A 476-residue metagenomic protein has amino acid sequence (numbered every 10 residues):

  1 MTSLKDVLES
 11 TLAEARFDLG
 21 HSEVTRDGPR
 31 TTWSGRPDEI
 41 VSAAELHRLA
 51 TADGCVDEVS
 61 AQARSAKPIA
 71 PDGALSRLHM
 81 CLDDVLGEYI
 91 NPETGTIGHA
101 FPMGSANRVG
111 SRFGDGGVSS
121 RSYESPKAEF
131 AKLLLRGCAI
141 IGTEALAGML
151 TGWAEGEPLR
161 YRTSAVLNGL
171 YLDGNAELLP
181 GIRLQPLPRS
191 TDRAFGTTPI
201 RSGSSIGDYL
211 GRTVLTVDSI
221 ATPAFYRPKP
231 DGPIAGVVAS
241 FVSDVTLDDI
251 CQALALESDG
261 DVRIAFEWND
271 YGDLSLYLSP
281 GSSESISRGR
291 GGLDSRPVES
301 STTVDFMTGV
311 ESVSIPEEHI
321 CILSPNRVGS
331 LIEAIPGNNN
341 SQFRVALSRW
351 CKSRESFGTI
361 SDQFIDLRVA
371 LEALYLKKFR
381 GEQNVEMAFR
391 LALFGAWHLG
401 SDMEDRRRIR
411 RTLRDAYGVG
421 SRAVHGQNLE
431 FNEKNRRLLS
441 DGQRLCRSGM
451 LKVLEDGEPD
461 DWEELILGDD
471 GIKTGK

Functional and structural regions predicted by a protein language model:
M1-A147, R380-R422, G426-K476: Polyanionic, low-complexity intrinsically disordered segments
S76-D362, V369, N435-K476: Charged, non-catalytic interaction/linker regions at domain boundaries that couple catalytic cores to substrate
Q342-F343, S361-L367, L376-F394: Short acidic alpha-helical/loop segments enriched in Asp/Glu that coordinate divalent cations
E355-G358, E372-R380, G400: Short helix-capping and hinge/turn segments at secondary-structure transitions, especially at repeat and domain
